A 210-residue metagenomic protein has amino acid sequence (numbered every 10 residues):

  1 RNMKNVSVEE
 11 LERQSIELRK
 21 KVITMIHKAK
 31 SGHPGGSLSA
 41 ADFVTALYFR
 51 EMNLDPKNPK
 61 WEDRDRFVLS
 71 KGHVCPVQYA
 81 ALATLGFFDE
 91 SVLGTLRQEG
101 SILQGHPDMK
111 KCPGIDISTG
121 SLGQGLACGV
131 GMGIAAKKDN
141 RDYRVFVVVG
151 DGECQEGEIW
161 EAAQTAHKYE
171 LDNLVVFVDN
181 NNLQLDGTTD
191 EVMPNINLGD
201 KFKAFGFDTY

Functional and structural regions predicted by a protein language model:
R1-N2: Short, Lys/Arg-enriched N-terminal segments with co-localized hydrophobic residues within the first ~10-30 amino acids
S15-S31, D179-N181: N-terminal capping segment at the start of a domain
V22-M25, S37-K168: Cofactor-binding active-site loop characterized by glycine-rich and histidine/acidic residues
P34, V147-V149, D208-Y210: Short catalytic-loop micro-motif centered on adjacent basic/acidic residues
M109-G114, D179-L183, D200-F205: Gly-rich Lys/Arg/Thr-decorated short loops/hinges at beta-loop-alpha junctions or inter-strand turns that position
R141-D142, D190-Y210: Conserved thiamine diphosphate
R144, D172-V175, D208: Residues at the starts of beta-strands that form the adenosine-phosphate
K168-V192: A short, conserved beta-to-alpha structural element at the edge of catalytic cores that scaffolds binding
